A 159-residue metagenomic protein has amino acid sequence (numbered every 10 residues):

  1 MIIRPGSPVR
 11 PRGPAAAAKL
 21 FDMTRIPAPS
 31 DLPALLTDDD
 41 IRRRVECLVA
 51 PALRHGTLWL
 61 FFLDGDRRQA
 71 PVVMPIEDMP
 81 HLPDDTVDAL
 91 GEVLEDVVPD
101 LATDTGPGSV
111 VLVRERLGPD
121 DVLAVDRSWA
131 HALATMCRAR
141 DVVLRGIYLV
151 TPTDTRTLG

Functional and structural regions predicted by a protein language model:
I2-A17, T24-I26, D126-G159: Divalent-metal-activated hydrolytic enzyme cores
L20-L36: Short, compositionally biased leader-like segments
L32-L101, D121-V122, W129, M136 (+1 more regions): Conserved beta-strand-loop surface patch within small alpha/beta domains used for substrate/adaptor or ligand engagement
G108-R116: Glycine- and acidic-rich phosphate- and metal-coordinating loops
